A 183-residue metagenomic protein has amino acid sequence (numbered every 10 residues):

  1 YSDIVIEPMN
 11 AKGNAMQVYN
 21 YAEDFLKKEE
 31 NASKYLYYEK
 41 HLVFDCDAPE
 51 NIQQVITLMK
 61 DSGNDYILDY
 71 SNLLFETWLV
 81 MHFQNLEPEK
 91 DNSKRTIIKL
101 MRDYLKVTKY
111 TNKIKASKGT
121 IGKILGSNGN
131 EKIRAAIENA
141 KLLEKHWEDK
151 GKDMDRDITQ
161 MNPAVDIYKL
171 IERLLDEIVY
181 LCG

Functional and structural regions predicted by a protein language model:
S2-M9, E23, K28-G183: C-terminal accessory helical subdomains adjacent to catalytic cores in phosphodiester- and nucleotide-handling enzymes
A15-Y19: Eukaryotic endosomal/vacuolar membrane-trafficking regulators centered on PX-domain-mediated PI3P pathways
